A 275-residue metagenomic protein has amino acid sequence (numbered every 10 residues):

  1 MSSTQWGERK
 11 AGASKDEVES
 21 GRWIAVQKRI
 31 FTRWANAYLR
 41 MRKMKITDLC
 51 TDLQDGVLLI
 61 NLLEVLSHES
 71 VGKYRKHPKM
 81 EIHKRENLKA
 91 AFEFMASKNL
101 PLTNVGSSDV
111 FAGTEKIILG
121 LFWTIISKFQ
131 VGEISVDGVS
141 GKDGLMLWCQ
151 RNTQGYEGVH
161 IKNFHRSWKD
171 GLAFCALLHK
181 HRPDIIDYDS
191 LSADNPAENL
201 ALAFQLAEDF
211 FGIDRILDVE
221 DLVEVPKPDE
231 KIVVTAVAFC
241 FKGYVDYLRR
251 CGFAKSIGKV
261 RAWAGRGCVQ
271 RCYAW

Functional and structural regions predicted by a protein language model:
M1-R266, A274-W275: Alpha-helical coiled-coil scaffolding segments
